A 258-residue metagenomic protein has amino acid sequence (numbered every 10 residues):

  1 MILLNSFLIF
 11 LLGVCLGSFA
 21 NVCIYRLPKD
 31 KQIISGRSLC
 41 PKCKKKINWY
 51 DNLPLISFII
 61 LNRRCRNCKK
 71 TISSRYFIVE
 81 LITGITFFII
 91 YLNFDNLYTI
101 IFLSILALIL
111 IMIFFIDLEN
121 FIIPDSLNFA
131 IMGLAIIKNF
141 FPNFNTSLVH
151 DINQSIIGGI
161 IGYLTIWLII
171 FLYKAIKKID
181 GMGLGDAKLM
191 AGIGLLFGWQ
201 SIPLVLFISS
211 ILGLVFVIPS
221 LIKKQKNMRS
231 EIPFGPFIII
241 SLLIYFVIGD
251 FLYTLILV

Functional and structural regions predicted by a protein language model:
M1-I9, S57, R75-T83, Y98-F102 (+6 more regions): Alpha-helical transmembrane segments of integral membrane proteins
I2-V22, I160, L168-D180, A187-V258: Alpha-helical transmembrane segments
A20-Y76: Membrane-proximal soluble regions of multi-pass membrane proteins
V22, R26, F88, L92 (+4 more regions): Membrane-embedded alpha-helical segments of multi-pass transporters/permeases
D30-K31, N67-F77, F115-F129, L172-G185 (+1 more regions): Interhelical loop and helix-boundary elements at the membrane-water interface of polytopic inner-membrane proteins
I59-T99: Short microdomains enriched in Cys/His and/or Lys/Arg
L92-N93, F114-L118, N139-N143, P219-K224 (+1 more regions): Structural signal for the C-terminal ends of transmembrane alpha-helices and the immediately following loop
I100, I105-L108, M112-L212, L255-V258: Functional transmembrane core segments of multi-pass inner-membrane proteins
